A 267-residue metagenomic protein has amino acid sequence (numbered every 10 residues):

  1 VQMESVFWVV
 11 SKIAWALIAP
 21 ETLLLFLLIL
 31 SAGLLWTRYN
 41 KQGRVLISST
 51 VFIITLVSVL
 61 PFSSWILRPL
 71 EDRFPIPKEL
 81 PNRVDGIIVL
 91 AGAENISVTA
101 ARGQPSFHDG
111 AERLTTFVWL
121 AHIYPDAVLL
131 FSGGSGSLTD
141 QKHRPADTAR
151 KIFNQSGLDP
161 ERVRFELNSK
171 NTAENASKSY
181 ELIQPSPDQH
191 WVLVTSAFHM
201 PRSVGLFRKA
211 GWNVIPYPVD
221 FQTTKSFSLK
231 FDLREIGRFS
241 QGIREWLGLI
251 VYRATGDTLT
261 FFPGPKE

Functional and structural regions predicted by a protein language model:
Q2-L35: Membrane-embedded alpha-helical segments of integral membrane proteins
V6-A14, F62, I66-L70, I243-I250: Hydrophobic alpha-helical segments of integral membrane proteins, encompassing both true transmembrane helices
V10, L23-L30, L46-L56, I243 (+1 more regions): Lipid-exposed faces of alpha-helical membrane segments in multi-pass integral membrane proteins
A32-L35, I54, S58, Y252: Structural signal for membrane-spanning alpha-helices in multi-pass inner-membrane proteins, emphasizing helix cores
L35-R44: Membrane-interface helix-boundary motifs at transmembrane edges
N40, P69-I76, G256-G264: Transmembrane helix-loop junctions in multipass membrane proteins, especially transporters and channels
V51, L56-I236: A structural signal for short, hydrophobic/glycine-enriched beta-strand patches
F221-Q222, S226, K230, E235-E267: Extracytoplasmic/luminal low-complexity segments enriched in Pro/Gly and acidic/polar residues that act as flexible
